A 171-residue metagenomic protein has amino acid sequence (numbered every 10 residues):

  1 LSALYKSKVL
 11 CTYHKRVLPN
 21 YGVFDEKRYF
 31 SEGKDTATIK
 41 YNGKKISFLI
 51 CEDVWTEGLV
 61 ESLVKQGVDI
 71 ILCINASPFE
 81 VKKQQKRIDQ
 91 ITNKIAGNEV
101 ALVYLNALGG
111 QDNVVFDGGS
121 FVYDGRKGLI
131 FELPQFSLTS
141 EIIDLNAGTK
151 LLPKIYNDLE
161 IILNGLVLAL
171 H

Functional and structural regions predicted by a protein language model:
L1-H171: Enzyme catalytic cores with a strong preference for nitrogen-chemistry domains
